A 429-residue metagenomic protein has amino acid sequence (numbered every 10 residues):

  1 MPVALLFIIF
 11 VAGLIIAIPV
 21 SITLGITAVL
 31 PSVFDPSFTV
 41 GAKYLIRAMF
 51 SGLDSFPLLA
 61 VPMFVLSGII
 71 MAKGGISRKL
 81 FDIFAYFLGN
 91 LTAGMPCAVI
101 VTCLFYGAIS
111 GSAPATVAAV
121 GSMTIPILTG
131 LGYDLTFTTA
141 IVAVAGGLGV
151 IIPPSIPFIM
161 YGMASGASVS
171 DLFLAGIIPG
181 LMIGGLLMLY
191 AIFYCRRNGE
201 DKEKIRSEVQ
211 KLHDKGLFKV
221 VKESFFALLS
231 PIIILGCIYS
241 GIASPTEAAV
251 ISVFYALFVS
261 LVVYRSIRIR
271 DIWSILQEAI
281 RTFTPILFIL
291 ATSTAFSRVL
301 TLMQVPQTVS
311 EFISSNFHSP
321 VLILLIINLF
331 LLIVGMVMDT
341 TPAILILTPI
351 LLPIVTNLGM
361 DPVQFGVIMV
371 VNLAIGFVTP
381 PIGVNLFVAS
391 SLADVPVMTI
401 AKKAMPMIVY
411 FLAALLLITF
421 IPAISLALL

Functional and structural regions predicted by a protein language model:
M1-L429: Alpha-helical transmembrane segments of multi-pass membrane transport proteins
